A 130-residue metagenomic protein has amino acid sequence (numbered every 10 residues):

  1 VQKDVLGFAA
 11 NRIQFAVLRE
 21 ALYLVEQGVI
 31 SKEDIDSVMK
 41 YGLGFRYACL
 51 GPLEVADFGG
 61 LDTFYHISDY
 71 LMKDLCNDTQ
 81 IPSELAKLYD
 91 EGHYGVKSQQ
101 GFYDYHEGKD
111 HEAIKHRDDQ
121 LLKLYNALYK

Functional and structural regions predicted by a protein language model:
Q2-V5, E26-Q27, K32-K130: NAD(P)-dependent Rossmann-like dehydrogenase/reductase catalytic/cofactor-binding core
Q14-E20: Structural/interface elements that position substrates and couple domains in central-metabolism enzymes
Y23: Gly/lys/ser-thr-rich phosphate-binding loops in alpha/beta enzymes that coordinate phosphoanhydride or phosphate groups
